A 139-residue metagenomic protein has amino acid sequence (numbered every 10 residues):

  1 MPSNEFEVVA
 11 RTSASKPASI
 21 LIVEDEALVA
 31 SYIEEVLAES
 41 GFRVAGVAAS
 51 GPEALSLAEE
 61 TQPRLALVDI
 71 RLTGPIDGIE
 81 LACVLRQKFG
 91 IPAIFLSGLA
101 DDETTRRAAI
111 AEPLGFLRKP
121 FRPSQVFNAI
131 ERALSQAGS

Functional and structural regions predicted by a protein language model:
M1-S19, Q87, S124-S139: Non-catalytic signal-transmission and effector/linker regions of two-component phosphorelay proteins
F6, E80, Q87, L99-R118 (+2 more regions): Alpha4 helix (beta4-alpha4-beta5 surface) of REC/receiver domains from two-component response regulators
E26-G46: Two-component/phosphorelay signaling modules centered on CheY-like receiver
E34, V47-L65: Acidic, metal-coordinating helix/loop segments flanking the phosphotransfer/catalytic sites of two-component signaling
S50-E53, I76-E80: Acidic catalytic/metal-coordinating carboxylates
E59-T61, V84-I91, A111: Conserved phosphotransfer cores of two-component systems
D69-I70: Active-site residues of response regulator receiver
